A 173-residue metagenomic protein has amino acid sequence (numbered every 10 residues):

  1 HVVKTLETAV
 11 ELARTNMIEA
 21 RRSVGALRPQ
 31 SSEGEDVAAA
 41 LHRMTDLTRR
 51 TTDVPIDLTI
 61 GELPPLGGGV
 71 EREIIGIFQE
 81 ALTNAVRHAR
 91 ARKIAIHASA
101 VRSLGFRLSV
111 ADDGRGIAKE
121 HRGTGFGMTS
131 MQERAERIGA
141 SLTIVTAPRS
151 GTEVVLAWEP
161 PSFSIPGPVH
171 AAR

Functional and structural regions predicted by a protein language model:
H1-R173: Coiled-coil dimerization/phosphotransfer module
